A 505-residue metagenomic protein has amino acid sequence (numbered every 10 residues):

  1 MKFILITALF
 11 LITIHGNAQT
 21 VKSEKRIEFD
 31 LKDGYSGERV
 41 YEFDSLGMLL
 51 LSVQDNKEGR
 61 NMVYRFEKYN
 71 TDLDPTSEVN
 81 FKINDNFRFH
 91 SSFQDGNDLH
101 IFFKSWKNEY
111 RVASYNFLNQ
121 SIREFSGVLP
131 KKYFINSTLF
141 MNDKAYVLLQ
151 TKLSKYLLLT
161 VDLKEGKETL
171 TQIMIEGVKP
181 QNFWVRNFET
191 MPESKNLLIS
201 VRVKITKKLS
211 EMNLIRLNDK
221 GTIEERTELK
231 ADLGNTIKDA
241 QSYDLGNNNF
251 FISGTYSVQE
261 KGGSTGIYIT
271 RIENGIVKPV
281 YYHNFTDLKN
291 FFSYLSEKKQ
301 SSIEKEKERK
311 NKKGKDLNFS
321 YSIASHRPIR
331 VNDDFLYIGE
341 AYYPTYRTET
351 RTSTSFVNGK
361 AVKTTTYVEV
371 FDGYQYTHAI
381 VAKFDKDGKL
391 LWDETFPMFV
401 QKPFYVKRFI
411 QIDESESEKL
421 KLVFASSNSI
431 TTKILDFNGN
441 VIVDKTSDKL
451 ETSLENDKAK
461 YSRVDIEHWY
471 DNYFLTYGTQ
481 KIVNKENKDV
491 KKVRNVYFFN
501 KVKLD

Functional and structural regions predicted by a protein language model:
M1-S23: Bacterial Sec-dependent N-terminal signal peptides
Q19-G37, T71-E78, E304-N318: A short helix->beta-strand "capping" segment at the edge of beta-propeller domains
D30, D72-R111, I122-I135, R226-I237 (+1 more regions): Blade-loop segments of beta-propeller domains
L31-Y41, N84-F93, V128-N142, K179-E189 (+4 more regions): Repeated scaffold domains used in trafficking and secretory/extracellular systems, primarily beta-propellers
R39-G59, S92-W106, N136-K152, L157-L159 (+7 more regions): Short beta-strand elements that form the blades of beta-propeller/WD-repeat-like and other beta-sheet-rich scaffold
L50-N80, S105: Beta-propeller domains
V63-T71, V112-N119, L158-E165, S210-I223 (+4 more regions): Beta-propeller blade signature
T227-D239, Y281-S320, W392-Q411, N440-D471: Conserved blade-ending motifs and adjacent loop-strand segments that build the rim/top face of beta-propeller domains
